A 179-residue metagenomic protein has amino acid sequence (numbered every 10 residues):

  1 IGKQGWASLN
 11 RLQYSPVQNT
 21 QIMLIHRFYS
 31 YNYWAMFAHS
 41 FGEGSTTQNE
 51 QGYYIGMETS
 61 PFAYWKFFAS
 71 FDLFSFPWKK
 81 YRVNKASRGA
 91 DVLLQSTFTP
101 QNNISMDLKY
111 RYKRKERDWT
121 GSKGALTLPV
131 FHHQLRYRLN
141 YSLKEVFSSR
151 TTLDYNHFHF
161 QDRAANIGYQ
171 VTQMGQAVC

Functional and structural regions predicted by a protein language model:
I1-C179: Exposed, low-structure sequence patches enriched in small/polar residues
